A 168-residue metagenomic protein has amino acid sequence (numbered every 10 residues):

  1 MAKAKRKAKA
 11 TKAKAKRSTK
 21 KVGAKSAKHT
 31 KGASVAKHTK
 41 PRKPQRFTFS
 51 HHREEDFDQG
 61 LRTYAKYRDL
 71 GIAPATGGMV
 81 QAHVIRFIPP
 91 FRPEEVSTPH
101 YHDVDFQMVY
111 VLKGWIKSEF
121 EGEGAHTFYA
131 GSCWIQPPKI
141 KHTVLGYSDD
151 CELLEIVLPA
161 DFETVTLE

Functional and structural regions predicted by a protein language model:
K3-A8, K14-P90, T166-E168: A short, N-terminal "cap"/entry segment at the start of jelly-roll beta-barrel domains of the cupin/DSBH fold
R62, A75-V80, F91-M108, D149: A short beta-loop-beta micro-motif enriched in histidine and acidic residues
A82-V84, I135, S148-T166: A short hydrophobic beta-strand segment most commonly corresponding to one strand of the jelly-roll/cupin
V84-F87, Y101-S118, I156-P159: Short, conserved beta-strand element in jelly-roll/cupin
P90, T143, L158-D161: Short coil/turn motifs at secondary-structure junctions
T98, S118-E119, Q136-P137, K141-S148: Short beta-strand His + acidic residue motifs that chelate non-heme Fe in jelly-roll/DSBH and cupin folds
G122-K139: Short acidic-glycine-tyrosine-enriched beta hairpin
